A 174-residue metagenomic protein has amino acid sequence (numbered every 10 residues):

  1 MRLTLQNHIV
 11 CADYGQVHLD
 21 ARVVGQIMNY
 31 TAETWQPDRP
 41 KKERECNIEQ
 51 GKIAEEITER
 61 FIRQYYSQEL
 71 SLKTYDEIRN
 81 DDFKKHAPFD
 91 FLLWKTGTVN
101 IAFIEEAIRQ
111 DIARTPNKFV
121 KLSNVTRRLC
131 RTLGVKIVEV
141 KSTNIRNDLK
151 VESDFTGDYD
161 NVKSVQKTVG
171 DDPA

Functional and structural regions predicted by a protein language model:
M1-F61, Y66: Interdomain/boundary linker segments immediately adjacent to catalytic/signaling cores
L3-L5, I9-A12, L72, V99-I101 (+4 more regions): Hydrophobic transmembrane signal anchors and adjacent membrane-proximal interface regions, especially in viral
H8, N47, A87, W94-V99 (+1 more regions): Positively charged, hydrophobic/aromatic-enriched amphipathic segments
I48, E59, R63-N117: A short acidic/basic microdomain associated with nuclease active sites
K52, E56, K85, R131-T132: Alpha-helix initiation and capping sites
E106-A174: Catalytic cores of nucleic-acid endonucleases
